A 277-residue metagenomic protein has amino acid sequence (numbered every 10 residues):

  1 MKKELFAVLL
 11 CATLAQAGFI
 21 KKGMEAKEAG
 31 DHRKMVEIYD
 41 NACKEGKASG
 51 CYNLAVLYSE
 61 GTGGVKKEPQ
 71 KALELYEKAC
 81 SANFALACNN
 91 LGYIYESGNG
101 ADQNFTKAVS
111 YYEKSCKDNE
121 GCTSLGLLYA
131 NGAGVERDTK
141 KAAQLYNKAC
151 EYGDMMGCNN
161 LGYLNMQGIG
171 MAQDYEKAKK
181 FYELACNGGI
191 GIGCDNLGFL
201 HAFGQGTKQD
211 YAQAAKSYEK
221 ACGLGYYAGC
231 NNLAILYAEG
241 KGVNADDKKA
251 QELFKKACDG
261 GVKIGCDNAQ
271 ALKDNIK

Functional and structural regions predicted by a protein language model:
E4-T13: Sec-dependent N-terminal signal peptides
A15-A17: Boundary at the C-terminal end of the N-terminal hydrophobic targeting segment
F19-A26, I38, N53-E60, V65 (+6 more regions): Hydrophobic face of amphipathic alpha-helices that form TPR/SEL1-like repeat modules and related alpha-solenoid
K27-G30, K44-A48, G61-T62, S81-F84 (+14 more regions): Short helix-capping/linker turns of helical repeat alpha-solenoids
C51-N53, A87-N90, S110, T123-S124 (+7 more regions): Extended, hydrophobic/aromatic-rich amphipathic alpha-helical segments that build helical scaffolds
K256-K277: Terminal, low-structured helical/coil segments at or just beyond the last alpha-helical repeat
